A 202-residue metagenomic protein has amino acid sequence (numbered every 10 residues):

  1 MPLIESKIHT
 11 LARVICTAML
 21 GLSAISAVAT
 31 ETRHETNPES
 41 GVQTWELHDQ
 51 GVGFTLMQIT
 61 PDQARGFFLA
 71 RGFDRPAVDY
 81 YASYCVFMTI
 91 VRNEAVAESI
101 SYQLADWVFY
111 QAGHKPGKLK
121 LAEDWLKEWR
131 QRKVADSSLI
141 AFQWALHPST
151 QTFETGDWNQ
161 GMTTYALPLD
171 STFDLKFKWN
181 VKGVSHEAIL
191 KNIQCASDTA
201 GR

Functional and structural regions predicted by a protein language model:
P2-I15: Bacterial N-terminal signal peptides that target proteins for export
H9, S26-A29: Intrinsically disordered, low-complexity serine/threonine-rich segments
V14-A24: Bacterial N-terminal signal peptides
A29-R202: Conserved functional micro-motifs across diverse proteins
